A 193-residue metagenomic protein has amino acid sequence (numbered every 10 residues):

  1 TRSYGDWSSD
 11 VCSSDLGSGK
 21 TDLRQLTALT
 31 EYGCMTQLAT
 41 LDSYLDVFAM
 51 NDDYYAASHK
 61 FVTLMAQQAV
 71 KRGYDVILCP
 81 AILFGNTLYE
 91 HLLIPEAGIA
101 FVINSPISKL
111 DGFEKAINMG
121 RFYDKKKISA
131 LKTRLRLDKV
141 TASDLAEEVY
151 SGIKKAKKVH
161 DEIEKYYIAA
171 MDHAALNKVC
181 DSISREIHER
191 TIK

Functional and structural regions predicted by a protein language model:
T1-C12: Single conserved hydrophobic/aromatic residue that forms the stacking wall/gate of nucleotide- or nucleobase-binding
S14-A39: N-terminal pre-Walker A segment at the start of P-loop NTPase domains
Y32-G33, Y166-E186, R190: Intrinsic-disorder/low-complexity recognition with aromatic hotspots
A39-T40, H188, I192: SAM-dependent transferase fold signal centered on methyltransferase-like domains, encompassing both Class I
Y44-A69: Glycine-rich phosphate-binding P-loop
F61-A66, G98, Y167, M171: Phosphate/pyrophosphate-binding catalytic cores of soluble transferases and nucleic-acid-acting enzymes
A69-E147: Conserved nucleotide-sensing/catalytic segment adjacent to the nucleotide-binding pocket in NTP-handling enzymes
A142-D161: ATP-hydrolysis module of ASCE/P-loop NTPase motor domains, specifically the Walker B Asp-Glu catalytic pair
